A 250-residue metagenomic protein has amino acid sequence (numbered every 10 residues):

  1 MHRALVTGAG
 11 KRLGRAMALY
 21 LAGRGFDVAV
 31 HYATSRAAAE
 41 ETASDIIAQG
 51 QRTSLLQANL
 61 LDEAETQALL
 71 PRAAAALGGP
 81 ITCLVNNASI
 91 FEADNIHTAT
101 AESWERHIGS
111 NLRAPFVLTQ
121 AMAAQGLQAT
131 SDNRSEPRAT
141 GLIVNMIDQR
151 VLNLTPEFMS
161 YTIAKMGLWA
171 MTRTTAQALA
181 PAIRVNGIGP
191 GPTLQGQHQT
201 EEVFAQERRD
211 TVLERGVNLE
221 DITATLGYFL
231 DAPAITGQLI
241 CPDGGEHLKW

Functional and structural regions predicted by a protein language model:
G10-R12: Conserved glycine-rich cofactor-binding loop
R24-E40: Conserved glycine-rich Rossmann-like NAD(P)H-binding loop of the short-chain dehydrogenase/reductase
N87-E92, G245: Conserved NAD(P)H cofactor-binding loop of Rossmann-fold oxidoreductase domains
N95-I96, T100-I108, E207: Substrate-binding pocket helix/loop in short-chain dehydrogenase/reductase
T130-A180, P192: Catalytic loop of short-chain dehydrogenase/reductase
A180-R184, T236-G237: Short, small/polar-rich loop/turn modules that mediate ligand/substrate recognition or access, typified
N218-P242, H247-L248: C-terminal substrate-recognition "lid" of short-chain dehydrogenase/reductases
